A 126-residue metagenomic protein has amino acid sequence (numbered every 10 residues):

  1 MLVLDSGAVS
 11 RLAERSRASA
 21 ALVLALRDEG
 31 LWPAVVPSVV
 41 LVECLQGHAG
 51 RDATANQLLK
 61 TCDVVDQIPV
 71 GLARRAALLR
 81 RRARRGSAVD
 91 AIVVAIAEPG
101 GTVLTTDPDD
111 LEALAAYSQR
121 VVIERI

Functional and structural regions predicted by a protein language model:
M1-V35, L45-D63, E124-I126: Short, well-structured N-terminal submotif of metal-dependent ribonuclease cores
A8-V9, V40, L72, I92-V93 (+1 more regions): Alpha-helix capping/helix-boundary segments
V36, Q67, A88, T105-T106: Short beta-strand scaffold positions
E43-C44, R75, A113-L114: Phosphate- and divalent-cation-binding pockets in alpha/beta enzyme and binding domains that engage nucleotide-derived
C44, S87-T102: Acidic, metal-associated active-site segment
A49-A53, R81-R84, A97-T102: Short glycine/proline-enriched coil/turn segments at helix->beta-strand junctions
T61-R82: Acidic catalytic patch
E98-I126: Acidic, PIN/NYN-like endoribonuclease modules and their adjacent C-terminal/linker elements
